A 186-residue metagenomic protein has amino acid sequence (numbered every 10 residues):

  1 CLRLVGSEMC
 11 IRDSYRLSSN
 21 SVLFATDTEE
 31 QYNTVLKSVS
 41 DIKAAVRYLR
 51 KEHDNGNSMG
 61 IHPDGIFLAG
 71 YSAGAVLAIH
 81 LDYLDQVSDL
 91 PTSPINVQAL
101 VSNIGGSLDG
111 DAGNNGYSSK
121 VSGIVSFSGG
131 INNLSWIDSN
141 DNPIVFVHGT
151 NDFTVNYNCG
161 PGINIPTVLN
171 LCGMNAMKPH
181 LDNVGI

Functional and structural regions predicted by a protein language model:
C1-G6, C10-I11: Single conserved hydrophobic/aromatic residue that forms the stacking wall/gate of nucleotide- or nucleobase-binding
S14-S21: Short beta-to-alpha linker loops that shape the active-site pocket of alpha/beta-hydrolase fold enzymes
D27-S40, A44-S72, V87-T92, G110: Gly/Ser-rich "nucleophile elbow"/oxyanion-hole loop immediately N-terminal to the catalytic nucleophile in hydrolases
L68, V125-F127: A short, hydrophobic beta-strand element of the alpha/beta-hydrolase
G70-H80: Glycine-rich nucleophile elbow surrounding the catalytic serine of serine-hydrolase chemistry
V87-S119, P179: Short mixed-charge
S118-S122, D138-I144, V184: Short, proline-enriched alpha-helix->beta-strand connector loops that line the catalytic pocket of alpha/beta-hydrolase
N142, F146-I186: Active-site-adjacent alpha-helix of alpha/beta-hydrolase-fold enzymes
